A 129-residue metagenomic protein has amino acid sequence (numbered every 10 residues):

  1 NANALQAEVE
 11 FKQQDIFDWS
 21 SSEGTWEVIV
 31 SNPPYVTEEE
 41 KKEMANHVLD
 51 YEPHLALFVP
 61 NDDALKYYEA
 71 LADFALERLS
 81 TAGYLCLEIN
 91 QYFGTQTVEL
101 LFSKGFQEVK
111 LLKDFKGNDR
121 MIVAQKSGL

Functional and structural regions predicted by a protein language model:
N1-G128: S-adenosylmethionine
